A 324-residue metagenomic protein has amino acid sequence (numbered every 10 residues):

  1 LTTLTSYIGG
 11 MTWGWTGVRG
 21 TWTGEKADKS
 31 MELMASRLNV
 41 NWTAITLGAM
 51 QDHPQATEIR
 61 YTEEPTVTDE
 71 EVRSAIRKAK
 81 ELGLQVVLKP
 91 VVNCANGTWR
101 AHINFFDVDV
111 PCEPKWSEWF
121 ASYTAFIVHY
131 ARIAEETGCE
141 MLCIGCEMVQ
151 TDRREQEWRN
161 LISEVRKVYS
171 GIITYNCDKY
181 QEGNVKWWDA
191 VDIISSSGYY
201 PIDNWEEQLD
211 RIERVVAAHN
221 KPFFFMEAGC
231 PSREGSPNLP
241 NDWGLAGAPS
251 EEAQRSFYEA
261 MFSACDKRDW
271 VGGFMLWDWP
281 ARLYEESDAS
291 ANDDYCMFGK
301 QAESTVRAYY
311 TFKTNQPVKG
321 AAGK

Functional and structural regions predicted by a protein language model:
L1-M34: Boundary/entry segment of secreted carbohydrate-active catalytic domains
L1-T5, T21, S256, R268-K324: Aromatic-rich peripheral "rim/lid" segments of glycoside hydrolase catalytic domains that contact and position glycan
S6-Y7, L38-T57, E70-T151, P280-R282: Substrate-binding cleft and catalytic face of glycoside hydrolase catalytic domains, especially the flexible beta-alpha
G14-T21, A56-D69, D109-T124, G145-D152 (+2 more regions): The substrate-binding groove and active-site-proximal loops of carbohydrate-active enzymes, especially glycoside
T43, L142, I194, E227 (+3 more regions): Conserved, mostly hydrophobic/aromatic
V67-D69, S74-A75, E81-Q85, K89 (+6 more regions): Glycoside hydrolase catalytic-domain groove-lining segments
W99-R100, R153-I162, C177-I193: Distinct, well-ordered alpha-helical segments
A125-F126, M141, Q150-N176: Active-site neighborhood of glycoside hydrolase catalytic domains
